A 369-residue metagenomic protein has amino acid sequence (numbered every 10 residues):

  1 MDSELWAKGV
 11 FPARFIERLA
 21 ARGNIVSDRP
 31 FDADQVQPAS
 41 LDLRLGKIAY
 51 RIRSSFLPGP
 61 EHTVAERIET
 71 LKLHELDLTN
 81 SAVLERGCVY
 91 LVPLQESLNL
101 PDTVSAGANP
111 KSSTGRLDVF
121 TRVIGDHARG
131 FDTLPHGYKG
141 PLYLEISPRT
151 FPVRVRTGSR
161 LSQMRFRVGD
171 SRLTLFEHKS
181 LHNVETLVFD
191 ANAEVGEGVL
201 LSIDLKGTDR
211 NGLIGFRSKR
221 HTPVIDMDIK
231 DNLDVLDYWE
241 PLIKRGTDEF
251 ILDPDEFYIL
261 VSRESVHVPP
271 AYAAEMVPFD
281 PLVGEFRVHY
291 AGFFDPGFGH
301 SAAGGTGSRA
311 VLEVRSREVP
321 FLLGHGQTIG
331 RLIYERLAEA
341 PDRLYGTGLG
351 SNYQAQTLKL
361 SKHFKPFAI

Functional and structural regions predicted by a protein language model:
M1-I369: DUTPase catalytic domain/fold
